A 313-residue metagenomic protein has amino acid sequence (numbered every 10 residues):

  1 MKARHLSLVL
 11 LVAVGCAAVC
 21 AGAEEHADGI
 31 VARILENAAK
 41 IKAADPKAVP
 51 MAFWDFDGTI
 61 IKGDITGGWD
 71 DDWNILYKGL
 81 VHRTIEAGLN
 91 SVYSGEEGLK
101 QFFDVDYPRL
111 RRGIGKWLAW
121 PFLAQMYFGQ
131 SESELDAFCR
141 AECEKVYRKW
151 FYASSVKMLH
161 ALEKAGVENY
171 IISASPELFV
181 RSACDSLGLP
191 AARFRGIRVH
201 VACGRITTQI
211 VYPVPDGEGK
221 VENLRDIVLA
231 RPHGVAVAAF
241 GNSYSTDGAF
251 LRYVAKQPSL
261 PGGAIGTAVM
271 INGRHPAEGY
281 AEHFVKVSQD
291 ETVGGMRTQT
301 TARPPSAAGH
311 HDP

Functional and structural regions predicted by a protein language model:
M1, C20-A23, A39-P46, L80-T84 (+3 more regions): Short, flexible coil/linker elements and helix-boundary hinge sites characteristic of intrinsically disordered
M1-L8: Bacterial N-terminal signal peptides that target proteins for export
V9-V14, V254: Low-complexity, intrinsically disordered/propeptide-like segments
A13, A18-F56, K62-D64, G68 (+1 more regions): Non-catalytic pre-domain segments flanking phosphatase-related domains
E25-R33, A44, V49-M51, S133-Y170 (+1 more regions): C-terminal cap/substrate-recognition subdomain and adjoining C-terminal extension of metal-dependent phosphatase-like
A39-K42, L123, A183: Short amphipathic alpha-helices and their capping/turn segments at secondary-structure boundaries
D57-T59, I65-T66, V199, G273-H275: Solvent-exposed coil/turn segments that connect beta secondary-structure elements in extracytoplasmic/periplasmic
I65-T66, D72-K157: A metal-dependent, Asp-based hydrolase signature
